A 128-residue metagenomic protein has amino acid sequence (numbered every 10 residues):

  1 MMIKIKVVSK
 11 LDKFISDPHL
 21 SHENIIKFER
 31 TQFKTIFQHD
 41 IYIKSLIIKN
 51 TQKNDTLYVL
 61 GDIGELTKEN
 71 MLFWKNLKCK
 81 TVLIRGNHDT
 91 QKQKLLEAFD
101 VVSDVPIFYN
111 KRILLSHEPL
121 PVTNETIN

Functional and structural regions predicted by a protein language model:
M2-N70: N-terminal active-site segment of His-dependent metallophosphoesterases
K4, K49, F73-W74, V105-I107 (+1 more regions): Short secondary-structure boundary/capping segments
S9, N54, K78-K80, E125-T126: A general structural motif
I15-S16, L57-D62, T81-N87, L115-S116 (+1 more regions): Active-site neighborhood of phospho(di)ester-bond hydrolases with catalytic His/Asp-centered motifs
H19-E23, G64-K68, H88-K94, P121-N124 (+1 more regions): Active-site environment of divalent metal-dependent phosphoester hydrolases
I43-K49, H88-Q91, L114: Short C-terminal domain-edge/linker segments immediately following a structured domain
G61-I107: Helix-adjacent hinge/juxtasegments
A98-N128: Conserved beta-sheet core of the metallophosphoesterase superfamily
